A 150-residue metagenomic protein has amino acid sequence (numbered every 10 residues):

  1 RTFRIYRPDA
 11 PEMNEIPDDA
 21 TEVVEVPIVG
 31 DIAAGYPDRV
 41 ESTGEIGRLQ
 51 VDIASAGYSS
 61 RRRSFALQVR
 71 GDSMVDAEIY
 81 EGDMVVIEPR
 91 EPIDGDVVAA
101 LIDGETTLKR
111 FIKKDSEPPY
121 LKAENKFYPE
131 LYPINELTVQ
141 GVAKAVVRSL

Functional and structural regions predicted by a protein language model:
R1-A77, D94, T106-T107, K114 (+3 more regions): Short, positionally conserved secondary-structure boundary motifs
A20, E78-E81, I102, I112 (+1 more regions): Short glycine/proline-enriched turns and hinge-like loops at secondary-structure junctions
M74-E78, E88-E91, I134: Short, surface-exposed secondary-structure edge patches
G82-D83, D96: Structural motif
V85-I87, A99: Hydrophobic beta-strand signal
I93-V97, L101, K109-R110: Short conserved catalytic/interaction loops centered on acidic-Pro-aromatic/His motifs
T107-I134: Aromatic- and Lys/Arg-enriched surface recognition patch
